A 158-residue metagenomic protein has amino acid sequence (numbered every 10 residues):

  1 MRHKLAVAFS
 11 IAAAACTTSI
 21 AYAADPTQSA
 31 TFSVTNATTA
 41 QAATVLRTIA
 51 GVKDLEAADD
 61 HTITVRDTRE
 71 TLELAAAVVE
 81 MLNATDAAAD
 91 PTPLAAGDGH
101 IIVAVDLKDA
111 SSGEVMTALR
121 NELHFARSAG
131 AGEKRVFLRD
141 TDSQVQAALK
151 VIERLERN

Functional and structural regions predicted by a protein language model:
M1-N158: Sec-dependent N-terminal signal peptides of Gram-negative outer-membrane/periplasmic proteins
